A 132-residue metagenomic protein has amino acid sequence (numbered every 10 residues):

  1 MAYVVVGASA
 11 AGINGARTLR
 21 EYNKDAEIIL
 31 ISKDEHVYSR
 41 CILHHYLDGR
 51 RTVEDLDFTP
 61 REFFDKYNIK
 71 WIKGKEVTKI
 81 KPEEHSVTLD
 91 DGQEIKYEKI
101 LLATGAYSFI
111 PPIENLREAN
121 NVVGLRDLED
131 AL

Functional and structural regions predicted by a protein language model:
M1-V4, D65-L132: FAD-binding core/adjacent interface of flavoenzyme oxidoreductases
A2-K70: Beta1-alpha1 glycine-rich phosphate/pyrophosphate-binding loop at the start of Rossmann-like nucleotide-binding domains
